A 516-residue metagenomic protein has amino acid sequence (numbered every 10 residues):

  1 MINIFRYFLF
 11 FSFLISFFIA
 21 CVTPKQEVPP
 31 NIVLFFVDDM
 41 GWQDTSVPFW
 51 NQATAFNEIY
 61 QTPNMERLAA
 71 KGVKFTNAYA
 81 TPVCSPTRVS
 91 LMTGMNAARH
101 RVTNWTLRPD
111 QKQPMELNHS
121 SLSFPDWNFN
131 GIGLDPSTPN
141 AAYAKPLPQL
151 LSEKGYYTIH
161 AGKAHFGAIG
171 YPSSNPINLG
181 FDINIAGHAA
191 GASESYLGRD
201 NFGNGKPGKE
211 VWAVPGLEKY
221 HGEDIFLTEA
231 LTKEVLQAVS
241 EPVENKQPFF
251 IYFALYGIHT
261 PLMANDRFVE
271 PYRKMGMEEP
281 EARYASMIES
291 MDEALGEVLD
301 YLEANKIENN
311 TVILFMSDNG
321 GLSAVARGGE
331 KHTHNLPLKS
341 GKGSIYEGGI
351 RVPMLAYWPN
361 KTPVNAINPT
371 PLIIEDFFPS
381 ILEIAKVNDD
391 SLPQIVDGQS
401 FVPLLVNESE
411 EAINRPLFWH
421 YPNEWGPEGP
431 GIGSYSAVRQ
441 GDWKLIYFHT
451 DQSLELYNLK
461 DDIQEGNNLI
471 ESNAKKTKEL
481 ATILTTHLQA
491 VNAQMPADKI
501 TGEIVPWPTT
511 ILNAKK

Functional and structural regions predicted by a protein language model:
P24-P30, V37, W42, K74 (+4 more regions): Long, internal low-complexity/basic segments
I32, D38, K163, V235 (+6 more regions): A short aromatic-rich beta-strand->coil structural motif
L34-F35, W42-K145, L150, G203-G205 (+1 more regions): Active-site segment of extracytoplasmic enzymes that catalyze sulfate/phosphate-ester chemistry
F56-T62, Y79-V83, P109, M115 (+10 more regions): A short beta-strand-to-alpha-helix junction
L107-Y157, A164-P248, L255-A264, A285: Formylglycine-dependent
P172-G180, P261-R267, D300-K361, I373: Histidine-centered active-site microenvironments of extracellular/periplasmic hydrolases and transferases
I183, G321-I345, T362-A366, T370 (+3 more regions): C-terminal cap/loop subdomain of S1 sulfatases and analogous C-terminal strand-loop tails that border
F226, A230-V243, E270-T311, G328: A long, amphipathic alpha-helix that forms part of the scaffold/cap immediately adjacent to metal-dependent active
